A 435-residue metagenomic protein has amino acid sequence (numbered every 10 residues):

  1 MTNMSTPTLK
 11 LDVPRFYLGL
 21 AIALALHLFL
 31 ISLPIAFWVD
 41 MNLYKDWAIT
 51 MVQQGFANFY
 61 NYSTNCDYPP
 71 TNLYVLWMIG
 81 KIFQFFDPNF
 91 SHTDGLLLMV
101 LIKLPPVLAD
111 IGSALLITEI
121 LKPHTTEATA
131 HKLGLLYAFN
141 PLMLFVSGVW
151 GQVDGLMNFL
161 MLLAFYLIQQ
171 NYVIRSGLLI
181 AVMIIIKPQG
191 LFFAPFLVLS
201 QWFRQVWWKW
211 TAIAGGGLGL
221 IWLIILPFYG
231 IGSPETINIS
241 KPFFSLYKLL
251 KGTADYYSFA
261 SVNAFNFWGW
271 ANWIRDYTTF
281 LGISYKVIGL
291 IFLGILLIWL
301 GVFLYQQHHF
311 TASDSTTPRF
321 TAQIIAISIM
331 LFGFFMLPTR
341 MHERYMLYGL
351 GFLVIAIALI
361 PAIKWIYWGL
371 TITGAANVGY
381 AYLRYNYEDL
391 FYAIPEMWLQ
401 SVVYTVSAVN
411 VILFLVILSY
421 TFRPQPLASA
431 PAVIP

Functional and structural regions predicted by a protein language model:
M1-F29, K122-A130, R319, I325 (+1 more regions): Start-transfer (signal-anchor) and selected internal transmembrane alpha helices of multi-pass inner/ER membrane
T2-S5, G230-V262, Y285, V302-Y305 (+3 more regions): Transmembrane helical bundles and short interhelical boundary loops of multi-pass, membrane-embedded
N3, F192-L218, I231-P234: Perimembrane helix-loop-helix junctions
P14, I31, T253-M336, S419-F422 (+1 more regions): Aromatic/glycine/proline-enriched transmembrane-helix motif characteristic of membrane-embedded glycan-assembly enzymes
A23, L133-F139, I180, I184: Short helix- or helix-capping micro-motifs that position conserved polar/aromatic residues at function-defining sites
N42-T71, K81-F90, I237-L249: Extracytosolic helix-loop segments that constitute the early lumenal/periplasmic catalytic or substrate-binding loops
L96, V100-T125, L163, I295-Q307: Transmembrane-helix motifs of polytopic, lipid-linked glycan transferases
L116-E119, M143, L156-V173, F352-L353: Specific aromatic-rich, kink-prone transmembrane helix
